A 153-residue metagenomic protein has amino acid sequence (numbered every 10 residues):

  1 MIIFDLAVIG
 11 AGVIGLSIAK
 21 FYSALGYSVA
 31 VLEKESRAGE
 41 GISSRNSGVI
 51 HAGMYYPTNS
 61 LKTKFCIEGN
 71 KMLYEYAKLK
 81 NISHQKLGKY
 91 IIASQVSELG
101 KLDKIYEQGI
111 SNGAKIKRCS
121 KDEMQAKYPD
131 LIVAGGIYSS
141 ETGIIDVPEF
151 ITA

Functional and structural regions predicted by a protein language model:
F4-V31: N-terminal Rossmann-like FAD-binding beta1-loop-alpha1 element of flavoenzymes
S23-R45: Glycine-rich FAD pyrophosphate-binding loop
L25, L79-K80, N112, K127 (+1 more regions): Structured helix-beta-strand junction loops
G41, G53, K127: Residues that scaffold the ATP/ADP-binding catalytic core of kinase and kinase-like folds
R45, E68, I145, E149: Conserved active-site and cofactor/substrate-binding residues in soluble primary-metabolism enzymes
G48-E123: Dinucleotide-binding Rossmann-like beta1-alpha1 core, especially the glycine-rich loop that anchors the ADP
S83-A93, I105, R118, Q125-A153: Helix-loop-beta segment of a Rossmann-like dinucleotide-binding subdomain
